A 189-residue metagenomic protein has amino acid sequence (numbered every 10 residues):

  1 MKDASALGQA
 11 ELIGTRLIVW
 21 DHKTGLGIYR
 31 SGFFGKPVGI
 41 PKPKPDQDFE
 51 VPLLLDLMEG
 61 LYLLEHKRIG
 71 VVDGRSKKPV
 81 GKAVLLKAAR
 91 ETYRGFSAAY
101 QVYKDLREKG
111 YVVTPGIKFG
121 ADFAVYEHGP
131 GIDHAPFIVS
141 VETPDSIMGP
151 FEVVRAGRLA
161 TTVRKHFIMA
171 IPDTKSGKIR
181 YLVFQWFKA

Functional and structural regions predicted by a protein language model:
M1-A189: Long Lys/Arg-rich low-complexity intrinsically disordered regions in nucleic-acid-associated proteins
